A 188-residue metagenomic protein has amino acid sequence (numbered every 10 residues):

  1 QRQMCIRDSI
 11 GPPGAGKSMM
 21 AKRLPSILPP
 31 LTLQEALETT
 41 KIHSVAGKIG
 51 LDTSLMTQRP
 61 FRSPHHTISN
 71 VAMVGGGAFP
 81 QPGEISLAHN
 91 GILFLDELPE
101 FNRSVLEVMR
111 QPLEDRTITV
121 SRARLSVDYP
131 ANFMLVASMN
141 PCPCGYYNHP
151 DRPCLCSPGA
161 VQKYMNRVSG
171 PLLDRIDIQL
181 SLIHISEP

Functional and structural regions predicted by a protein language model:
Q1-I6, H184-P188: Short, small-residue-biased leader/transition segments that mark boundaries at the very start of proteins
Q1-Q3, Q34-I85: P-loop NTPase nucleotide-binding/switch module
S9-K48: Walker A/P-loop
G11, G75, E97: The Walker A (P-loop) glycine that initiates the GxxxxGKT/S ATP-binding motif of P-loop NTPases
F61-R62, P80-N90, V120-N140, D151-R152 (+1 more regions): AAA+/SF3 P-loop NTPase mechanochemical coupling elements
Q81-L113, Y146-H149, S169-L173: Conserved AAA+/SF3 P-loop NTPase catalytic/coupling segment centered on the Walker-B
E107-V127: Conserved catalytic/switch belt of AAA+ P-loop NTPases
Y146-L182, S186: Conserved AAA+ ATPase core "coupling" helix
